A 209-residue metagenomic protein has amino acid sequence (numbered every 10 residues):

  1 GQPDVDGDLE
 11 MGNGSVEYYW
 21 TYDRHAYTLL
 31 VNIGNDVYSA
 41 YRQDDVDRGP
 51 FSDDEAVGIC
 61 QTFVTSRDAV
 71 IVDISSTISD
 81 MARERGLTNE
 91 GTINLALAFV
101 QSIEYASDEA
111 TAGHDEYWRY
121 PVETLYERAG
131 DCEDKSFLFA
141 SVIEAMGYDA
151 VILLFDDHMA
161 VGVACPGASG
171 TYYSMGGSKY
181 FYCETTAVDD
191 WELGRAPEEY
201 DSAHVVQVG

Functional and structural regions predicted by a protein language model:
G1-V72: Linear, non-domain "peripheral" regions
D4-Y22, S66-D80, E84-E90, S102 (+3 more regions): Extended, composition-driven regions rather than compact fold-specific motifs
D8-V31, G113, E123, L193-A196 (+2 more regions): Intrinsically disordered, low-complexity regulatory regions in eukaryotic proteins
W20, F51, W118, Y172-M175 (+1 more regions): A residue-identity detector for tryptophan
R48-A56, D115-Y120, F139, Y182-E184: Short low-complexity stretches enriched in small and charged residues
V57-E127: Secondary-structure boundary elements
N94, A98, G130, D134-S141: Solvent-exposed, polar/charged alpha-helical surfaces in well-ordered, non-transmembrane soluble domains, broadly
D134-V208: Hydrophobic/aromatic-rich core segments of domains that either
